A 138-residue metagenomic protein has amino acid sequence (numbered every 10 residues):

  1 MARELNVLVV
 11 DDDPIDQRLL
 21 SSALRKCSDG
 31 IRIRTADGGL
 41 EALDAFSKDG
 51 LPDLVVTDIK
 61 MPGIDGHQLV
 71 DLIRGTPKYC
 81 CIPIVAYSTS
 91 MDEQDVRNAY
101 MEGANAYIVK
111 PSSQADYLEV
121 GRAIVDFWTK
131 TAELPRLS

Functional and structural regions predicted by a protein language model:
E4, G30, G50-L54, K78-P83: His-Asp phosphorelay/catalytic-motif detector in bacterial-type signaling
E4-L24, L40, V55: Conserved acidic segment of CheY-like receiver
T35-L54, L118: Acidic, metal-coordinating helix/loop segments flanking the phosphotransfer/catalytic sites of two-component signaling
D58, S88: Active-site residues of response regulator receiver
M61: Receiver (REC) domain active-site loop signature in two-component systems and cognate sites in sensor histidine kinases
S112-V125, A132-L137: C-terminal output helix
